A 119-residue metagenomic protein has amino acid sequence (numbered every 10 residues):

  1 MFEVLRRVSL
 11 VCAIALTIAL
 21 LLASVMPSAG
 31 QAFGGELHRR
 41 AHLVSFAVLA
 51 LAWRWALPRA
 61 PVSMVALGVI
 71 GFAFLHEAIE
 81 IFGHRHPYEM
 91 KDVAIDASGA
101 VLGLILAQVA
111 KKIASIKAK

Functional and structural regions predicted by a protein language model:
M1-P27, K91-K119: Terminal transmembrane helix and immediately flanking juxtamembrane interfaces of multi-pass membrane proteins
M1-R54, V65, V69: "…centered on the first transmembrane helix and the immediately adjacent amphipathic helix/loop
M26-S28, A50-W53, E77-H84, A107-Q108: Juxtamembrane membrane-interface segments at transmembrane alpha-helix termini
F33-R39, H76-V101: Interfacial helix-loop-helix junctions of multi-pass membrane proteins
G34, A47-V48, I79, I105-L106 (+1 more regions): Alpha-helix boundary/capping detector
V44-S63, S98-A110: Membrane-interfacial alpha-helical segments at the cytosolic side of multi-pass membrane proteins
L57-P61, I79, G83, P87 (+2 more regions): Membrane-interfacial segments
R59-F74: Membrane-embedded alpha-helical segments that form the functional core of polytopic membrane enzymes, especially those
